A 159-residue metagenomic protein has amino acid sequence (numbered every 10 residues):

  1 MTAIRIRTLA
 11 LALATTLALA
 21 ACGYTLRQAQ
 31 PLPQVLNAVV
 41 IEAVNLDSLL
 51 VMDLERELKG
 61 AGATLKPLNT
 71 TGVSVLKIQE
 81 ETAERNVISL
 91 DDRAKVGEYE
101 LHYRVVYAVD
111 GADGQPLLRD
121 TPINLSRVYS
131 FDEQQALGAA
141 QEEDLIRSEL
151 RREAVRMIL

Functional and structural regions predicted by a protein language model:
M1-L11: Bacterial N-terminal signal peptides that target proteins for export
A18-A21: C-terminal motif of bacterial Sec signal peptides marking the signal peptidase cleavage site
G23-L26: Bacterial signal peptide processing site
Q34-E42, Q135-A139: Acidic/histidine-rich, surface-exposed loop or edge segments in extracytoplasmic proteins
N37-T82: N-terminal segment of the mature soluble domain
A43, L58-G62, V109-D113, E133 (+1 more regions): Sec/Tat-exported extracytoplasmic proteins
K77-P122, S126-D144: Surface-exposed short loop/turn segments
L137-L159: C-terminal/domain-edge helix-coil "capping" segments
